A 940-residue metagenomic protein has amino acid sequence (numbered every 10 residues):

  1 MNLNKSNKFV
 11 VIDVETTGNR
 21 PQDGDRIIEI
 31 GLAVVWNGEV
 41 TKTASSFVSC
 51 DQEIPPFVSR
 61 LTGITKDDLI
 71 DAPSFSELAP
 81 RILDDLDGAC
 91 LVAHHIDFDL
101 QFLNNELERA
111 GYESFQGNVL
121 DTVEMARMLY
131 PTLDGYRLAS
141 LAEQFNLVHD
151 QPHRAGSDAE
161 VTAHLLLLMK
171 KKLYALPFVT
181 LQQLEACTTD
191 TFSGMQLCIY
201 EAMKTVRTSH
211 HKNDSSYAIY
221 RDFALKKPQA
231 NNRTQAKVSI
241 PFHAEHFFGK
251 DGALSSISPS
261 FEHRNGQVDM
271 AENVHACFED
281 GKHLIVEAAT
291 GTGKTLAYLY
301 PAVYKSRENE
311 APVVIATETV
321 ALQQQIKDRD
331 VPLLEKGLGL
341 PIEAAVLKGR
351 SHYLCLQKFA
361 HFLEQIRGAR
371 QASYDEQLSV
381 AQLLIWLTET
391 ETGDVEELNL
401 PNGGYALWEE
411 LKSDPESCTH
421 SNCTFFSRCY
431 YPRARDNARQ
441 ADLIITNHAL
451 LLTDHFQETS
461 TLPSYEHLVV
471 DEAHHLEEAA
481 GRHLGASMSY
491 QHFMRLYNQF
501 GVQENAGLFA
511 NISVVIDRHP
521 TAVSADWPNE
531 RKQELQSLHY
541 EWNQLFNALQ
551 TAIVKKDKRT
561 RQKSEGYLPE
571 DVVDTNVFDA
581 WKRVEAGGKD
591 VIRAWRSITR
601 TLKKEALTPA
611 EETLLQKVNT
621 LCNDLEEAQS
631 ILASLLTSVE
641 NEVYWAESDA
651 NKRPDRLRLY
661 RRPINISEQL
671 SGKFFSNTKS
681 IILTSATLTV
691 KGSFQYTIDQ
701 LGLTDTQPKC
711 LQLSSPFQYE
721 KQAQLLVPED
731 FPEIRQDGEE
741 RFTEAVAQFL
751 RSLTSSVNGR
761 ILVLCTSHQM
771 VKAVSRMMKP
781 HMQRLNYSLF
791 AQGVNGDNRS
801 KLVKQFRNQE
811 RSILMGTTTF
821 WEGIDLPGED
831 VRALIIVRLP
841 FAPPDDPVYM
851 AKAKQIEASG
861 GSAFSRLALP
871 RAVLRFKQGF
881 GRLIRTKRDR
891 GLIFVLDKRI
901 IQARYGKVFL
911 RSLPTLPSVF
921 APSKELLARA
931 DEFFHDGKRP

Functional and structural regions predicted by a protein language model:
N2-N118, P131-H153: Conserved non-catalytic scaffold segment of RNase H-like nuclease domains
N2-N4, L168-P241, E245-H246: Acidic two-metal-ion nuclease catalytic site recognized across multiple nuclease folds, prominently DnaQ/RNase D-T
A224-A230, P241-G252, E310-P312, A316-D442 (+3 more regions): A substrate-engagement module of RecA-like helicase motors
V238-I285: Conserved pre-motif I regulatory segment
E279-P301: Walker A/P-loop
Q324, P415-L443, N447-A586, L688-Q700: Signature of the SF2 helicase/ATPase Hel1-core->accessory helical subdomain module
E409-D442, L452, Q457-T459, G588-F731 (+5 more regions): A contiguous, basic/glycine-rich beta-loop/short-helix subdomain that forms a polymer-engagement track
F717, P728-R741, G793-I900: Conserved RecA-like P-loop NTPase helicase motor core
